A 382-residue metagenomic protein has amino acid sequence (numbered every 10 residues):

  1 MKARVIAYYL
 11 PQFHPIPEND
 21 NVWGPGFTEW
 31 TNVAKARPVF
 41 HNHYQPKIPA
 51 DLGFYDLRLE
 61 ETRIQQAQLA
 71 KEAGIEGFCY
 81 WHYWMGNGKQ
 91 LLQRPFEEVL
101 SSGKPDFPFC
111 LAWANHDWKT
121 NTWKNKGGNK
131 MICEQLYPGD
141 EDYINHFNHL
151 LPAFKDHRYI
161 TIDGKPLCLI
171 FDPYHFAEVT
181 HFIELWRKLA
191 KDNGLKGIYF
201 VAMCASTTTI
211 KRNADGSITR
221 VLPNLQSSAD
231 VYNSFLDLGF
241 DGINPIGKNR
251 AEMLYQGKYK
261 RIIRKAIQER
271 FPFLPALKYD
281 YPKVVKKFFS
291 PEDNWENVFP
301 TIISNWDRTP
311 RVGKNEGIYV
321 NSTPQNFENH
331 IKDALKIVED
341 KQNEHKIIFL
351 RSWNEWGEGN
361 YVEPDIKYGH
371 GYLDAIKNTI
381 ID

Functional and structural regions predicted by a protein language model:
M1-D382: Glycan-processing catalytic domains of CAZymes
